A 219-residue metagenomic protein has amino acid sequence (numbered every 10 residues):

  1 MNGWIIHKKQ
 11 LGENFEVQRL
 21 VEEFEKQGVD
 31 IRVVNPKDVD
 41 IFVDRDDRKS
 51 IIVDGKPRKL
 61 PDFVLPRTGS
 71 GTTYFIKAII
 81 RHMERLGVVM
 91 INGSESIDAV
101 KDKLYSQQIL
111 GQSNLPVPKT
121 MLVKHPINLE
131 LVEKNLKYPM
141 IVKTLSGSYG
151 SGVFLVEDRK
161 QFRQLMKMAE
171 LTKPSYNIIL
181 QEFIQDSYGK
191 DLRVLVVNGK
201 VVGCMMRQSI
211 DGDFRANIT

Functional and structural regions predicted by a protein language model:
M1-W4: Extreme N-terminal starter segment of soluble prokaryotic enzymes
I6-K8, V197: Short hydrophobic segments within beta-strands
K9-K119: Conserved N-proximal alpha/beta basic substrate-recognition cap immediately N-terminal to, or forming the N-lobe
K49-V53, Q108-G111, L136-K137, R159-Q161 (+1 more regions): Short, hinge-like loop/turn segments at secondary-structure boundaries
M90-I91, P118, I141, I179-Q181 (+1 more regions): Structural detector of well-ordered beta-strand residues that form the stable sheet scaffold of enzyme domains
L110-G111, E133-S151, P174-S187, M206: ATP-grasp fold ATP-binding core
S113-P139: Rossmann-like NAD(P)H-binding beta-loop-alpha module
F154-T219: Phosphate-binding site of ATP-dependent enzymes
